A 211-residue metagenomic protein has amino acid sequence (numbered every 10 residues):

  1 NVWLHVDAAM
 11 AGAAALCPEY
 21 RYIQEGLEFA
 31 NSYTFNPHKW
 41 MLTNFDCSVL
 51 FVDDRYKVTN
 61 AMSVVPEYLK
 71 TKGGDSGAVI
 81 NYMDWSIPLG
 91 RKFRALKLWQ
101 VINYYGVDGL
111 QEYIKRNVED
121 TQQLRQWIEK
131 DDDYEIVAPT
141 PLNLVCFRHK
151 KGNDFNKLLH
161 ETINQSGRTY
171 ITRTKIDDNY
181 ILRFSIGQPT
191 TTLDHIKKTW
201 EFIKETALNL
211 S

Functional and structural regions predicted by a protein language model:
N1-C17: Catalytic PLP-binding core of fold-type I/II PLP enzymes
W3-H5, S32, L144, I181-R183: Structural preference for beta-strand elements that scaffold enzyme active sites
L16, E25-E129: Active-site C-terminal subdomain of aminotransferase-like
D132-I136, R168-R173: A short linear hydrophobic-aromatic micro-motif
E135-I163: Conserved PLP-binding catalytic core of the aspartate aminotransferase-like
A138-N143, K175-I181: Short Gly/Ser/Thr- and Asp/Glu-enriched loop/turn motifs at secondary-structure junctions
N156-N164, K197-K204: Short amphipathic alpha-helices in soluble, non-transmembrane regions that often serve as interface/regulatory elements
I176-S211: PLP-dependent enzyme catalytic core of the Aspartate aminotransferase-like
